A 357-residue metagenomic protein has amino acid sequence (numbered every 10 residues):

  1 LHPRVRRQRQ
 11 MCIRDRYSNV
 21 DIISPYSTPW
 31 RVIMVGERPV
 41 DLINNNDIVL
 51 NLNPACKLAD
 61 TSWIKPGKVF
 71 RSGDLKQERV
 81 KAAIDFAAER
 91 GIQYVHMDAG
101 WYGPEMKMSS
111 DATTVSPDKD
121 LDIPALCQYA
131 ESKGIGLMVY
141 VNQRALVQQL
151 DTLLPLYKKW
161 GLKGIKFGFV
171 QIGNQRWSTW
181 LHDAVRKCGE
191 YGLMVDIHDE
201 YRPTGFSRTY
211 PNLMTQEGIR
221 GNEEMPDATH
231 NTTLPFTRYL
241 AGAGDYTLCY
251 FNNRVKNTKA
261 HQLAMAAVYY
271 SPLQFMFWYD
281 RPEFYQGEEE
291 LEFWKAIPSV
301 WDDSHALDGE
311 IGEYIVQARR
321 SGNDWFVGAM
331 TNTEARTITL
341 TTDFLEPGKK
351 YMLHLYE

Functional and structural regions predicted by a protein language model:
H2-V5, R9-I13: Single conserved hydrophobic/aromatic residue that forms the stacking wall/gate of nucleotide- or nucleobase-binding
Y26-Y94, D98: An acidic-aromatic substrate-binding cleft motif
A99-T258: Aromatic- and carboxylate-enriched substrate-binding clefts and catalytic-loop regions of carbohydrate-active enzymes
M194-D199, P226, P272-E283, W301-H305 (+1 more regions): Acidic/polar loop patches that form or flank catalytic/metal-binding clefts of enzymes that bind anionic ligands
Y246-Y285: Charge-patterned, long linear interaction tracts outside catalytic cores
R281-F326: Glycan-recognition and catalytic regions of carbohydrate-active enzymes
I311-P347: Carbohydrate-binding surface patches
F344-Y356: Solvent-exposed beta-hairpin/edge-strand motifs
